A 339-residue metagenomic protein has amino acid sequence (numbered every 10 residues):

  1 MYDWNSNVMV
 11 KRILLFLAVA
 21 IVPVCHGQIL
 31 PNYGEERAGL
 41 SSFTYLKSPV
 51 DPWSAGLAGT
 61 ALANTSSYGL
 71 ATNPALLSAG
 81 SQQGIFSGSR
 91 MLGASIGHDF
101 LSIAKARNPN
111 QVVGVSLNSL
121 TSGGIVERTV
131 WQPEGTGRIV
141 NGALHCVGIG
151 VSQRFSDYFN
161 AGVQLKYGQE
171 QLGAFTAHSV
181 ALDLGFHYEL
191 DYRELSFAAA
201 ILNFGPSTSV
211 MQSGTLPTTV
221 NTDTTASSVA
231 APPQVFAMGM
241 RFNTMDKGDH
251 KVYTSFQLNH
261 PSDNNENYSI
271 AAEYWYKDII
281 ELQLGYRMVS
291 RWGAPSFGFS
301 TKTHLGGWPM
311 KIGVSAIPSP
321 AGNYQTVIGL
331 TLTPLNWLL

Functional and structural regions predicted by a protein language model:
M1-L40, N336-L339: Cleavable N-terminal export/targeting peptides
Q28-L339: Subset of outer-membrane beta-barrel
